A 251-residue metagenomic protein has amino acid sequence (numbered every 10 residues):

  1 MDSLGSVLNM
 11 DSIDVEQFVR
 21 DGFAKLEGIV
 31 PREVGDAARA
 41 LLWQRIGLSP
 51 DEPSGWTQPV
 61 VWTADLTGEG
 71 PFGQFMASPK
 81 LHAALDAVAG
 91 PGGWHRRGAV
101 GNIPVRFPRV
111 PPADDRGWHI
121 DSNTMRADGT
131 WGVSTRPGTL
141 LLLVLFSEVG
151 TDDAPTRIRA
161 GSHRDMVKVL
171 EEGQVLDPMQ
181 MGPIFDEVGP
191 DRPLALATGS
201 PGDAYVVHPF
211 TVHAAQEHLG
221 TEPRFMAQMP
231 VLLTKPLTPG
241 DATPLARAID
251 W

Functional and structural regions predicted by a protein language model:
D2-R20, E27-D128: Non-heme Fe(II)-dependent double-stranded beta-helix
L48, A84, E171, I184 (+2 more regions): Non-heme Fe(II)/2-oxoglutarate
A87-R96, T135-R136, F146-D152: Secondary-structure boundary elements
I103, L142-V144, A227-V231: A structural signal for short, well-ordered beta-strand segments
A113-W118, A127-T130, D152-G161, V167-E171 (+1 more regions): A short secondary-structure junction signal
I120-S122, V144-E148, A160: Short, structured patches in soluble enzyme cores that scaffold and shape functional sites
R126-G132, R192-P193: Short, P/G- and charge-enriched loop/turn segments at secondary-structure junctions
R136-T139, V149-V212, P236: Double-stranded beta-helix
